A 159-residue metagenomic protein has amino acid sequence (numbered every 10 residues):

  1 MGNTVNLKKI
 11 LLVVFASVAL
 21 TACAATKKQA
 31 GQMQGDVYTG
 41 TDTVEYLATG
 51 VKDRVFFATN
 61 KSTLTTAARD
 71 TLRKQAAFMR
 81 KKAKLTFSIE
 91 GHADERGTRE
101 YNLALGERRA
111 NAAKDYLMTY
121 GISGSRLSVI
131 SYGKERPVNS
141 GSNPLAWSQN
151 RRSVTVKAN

Functional and structural regions predicted by a protein language model:
G2-L11: Bacterial N-terminal signal peptides that target proteins for export
V5, R73-K74, G141: A generic local structural motif
L7, S62-T63, E100-Y101: Short, contiguous strand/loop micro-motifs
A16: Pyridoxal 5′-phosphate
A19-A22: C-terminal motif of bacterial Sec signal peptides marking the signal peptidase cleavage site
A24-T86: Periplasmic peptidoglycan-binding/tethering modules of Gram-negative envelope proteins
H92-N159: Periplasmic OmpA-like peptidoglycan-binding domain that tethers envelope proteins to the cell wall
